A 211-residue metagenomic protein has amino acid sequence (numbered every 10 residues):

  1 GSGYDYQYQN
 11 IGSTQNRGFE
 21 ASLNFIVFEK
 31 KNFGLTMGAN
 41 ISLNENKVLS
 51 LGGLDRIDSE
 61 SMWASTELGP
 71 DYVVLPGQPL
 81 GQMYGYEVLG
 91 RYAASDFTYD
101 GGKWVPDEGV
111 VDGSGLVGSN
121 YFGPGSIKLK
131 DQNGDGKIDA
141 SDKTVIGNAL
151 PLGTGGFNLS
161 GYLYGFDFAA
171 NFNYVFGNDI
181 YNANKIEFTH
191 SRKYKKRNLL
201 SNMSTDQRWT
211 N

Functional and structural regions predicted by a protein language model:
G1-G3, G52-M62, K185-Y194: Flexible, surface-exposed loop regions and adjacent strand-edge segments of Gram-negative outer-membrane beta-barrel
G3-Q9, I138, I186: Conserved active-site-proximal loop/helix segments of enzymes involved in bacterial cell-wall and related
D5, R17, G153: Exposed loop/turn and edge beta-strand positions of beta-sandwich/beta-sheet ligand-binding modules
Q9-Q15, F19, I26-G147, S201 (+1 more regions): Conserved small-residue
F19-V27, L35-L43, G155-G161, F166-Y174: Membrane-embedded beta-strands that build the outer-membrane beta-barrel scaffold
E45-K47, A93-A94, Y162-N211: C-terminal beta-signal and adjacent terminal beta-strands/loops of Gram-negative outer-membrane beta-barrel proteins
K143-T144, G153-G155: Short, solvent-exposed micro-motifs at the edges of structured domains
L150: Conserved catalytic block of serine-dependent lipid acyl chemistry
